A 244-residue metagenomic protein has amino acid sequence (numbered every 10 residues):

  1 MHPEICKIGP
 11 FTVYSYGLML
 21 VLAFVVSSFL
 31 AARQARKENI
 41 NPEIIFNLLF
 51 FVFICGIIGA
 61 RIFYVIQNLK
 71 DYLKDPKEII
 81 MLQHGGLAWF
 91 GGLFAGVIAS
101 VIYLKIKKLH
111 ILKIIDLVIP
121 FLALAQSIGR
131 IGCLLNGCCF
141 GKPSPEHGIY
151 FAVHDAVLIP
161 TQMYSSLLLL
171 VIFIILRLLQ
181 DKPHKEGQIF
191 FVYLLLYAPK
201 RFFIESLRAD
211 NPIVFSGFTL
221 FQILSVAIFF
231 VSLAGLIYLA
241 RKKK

Functional and structural regions predicted by a protein language model:
M1-K244: A feature for loop-to-transmembrane-helix boundaries and adjacent hydrophobic helices in multi-pass integral membrane
